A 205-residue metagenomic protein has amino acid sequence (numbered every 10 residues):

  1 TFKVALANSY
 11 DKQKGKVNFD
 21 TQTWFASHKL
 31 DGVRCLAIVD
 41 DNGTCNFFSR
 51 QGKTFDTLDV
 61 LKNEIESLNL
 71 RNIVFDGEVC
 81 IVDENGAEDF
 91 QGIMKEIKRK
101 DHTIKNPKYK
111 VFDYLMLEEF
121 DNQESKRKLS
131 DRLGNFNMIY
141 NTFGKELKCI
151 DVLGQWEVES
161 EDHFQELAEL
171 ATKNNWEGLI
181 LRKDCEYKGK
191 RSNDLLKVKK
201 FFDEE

Functional and structural regions predicted by a protein language model:
T1, G154-E205: Amphipathic alpha-helical
T1-F25: Conserved, charged/glycine-enriched, solvent-exposed linker/hinge segments that sit just outside catalytic
L6, F75-G77, G178-R182: A short, Trp-centered hydrophobic/proline-enriched beta-strand micro-motif
S9, R50, Y114, K183-D184: Fold-independent oxyanion-binding glycine-rich loops and adjacent beta-strand/coil segments at enzyme active sites
S9-Q13, F90-K95, E159-Q165: Short, motif-level signal for alpha-helix interfacial/capping segments enriched in acidic residues and aromatics/proline
K16-L147: Covalent nucleotidyltransferase
G144-E157: Short, basic, glycine/proline-bearing loop/turn elements
